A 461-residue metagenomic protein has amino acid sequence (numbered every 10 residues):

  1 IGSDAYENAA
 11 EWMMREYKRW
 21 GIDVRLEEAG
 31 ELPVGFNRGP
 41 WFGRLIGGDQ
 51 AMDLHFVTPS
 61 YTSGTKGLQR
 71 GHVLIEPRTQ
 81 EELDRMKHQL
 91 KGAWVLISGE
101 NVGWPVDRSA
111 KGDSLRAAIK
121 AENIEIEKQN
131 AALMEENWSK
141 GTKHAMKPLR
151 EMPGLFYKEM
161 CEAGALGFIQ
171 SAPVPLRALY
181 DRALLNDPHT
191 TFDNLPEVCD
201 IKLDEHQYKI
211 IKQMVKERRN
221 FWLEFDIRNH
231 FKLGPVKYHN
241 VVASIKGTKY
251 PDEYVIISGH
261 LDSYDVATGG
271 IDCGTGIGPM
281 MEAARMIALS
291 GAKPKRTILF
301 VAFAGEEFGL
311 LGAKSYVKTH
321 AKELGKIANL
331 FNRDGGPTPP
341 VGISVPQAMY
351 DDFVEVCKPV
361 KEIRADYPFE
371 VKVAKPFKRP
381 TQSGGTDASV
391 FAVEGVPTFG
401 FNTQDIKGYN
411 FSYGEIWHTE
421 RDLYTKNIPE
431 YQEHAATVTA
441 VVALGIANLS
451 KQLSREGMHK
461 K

Functional and structural regions predicted by a protein language model:
I1-A132: Noncatalytic luminal/extracellular "stalk/propeptide" segments of secretory-pathway proteins
I1-A5, A29, P40, Y180-P188 (+4 more regions): N-terminal capping segment at the start of a domain
I1-D4, G71-E76, R85, R108-I126 (+8 more regions): Second-shell loop/turn segments in exported
R19-P33, G167-Q170, G395-I406: Short, well-structured beta-strand/strand-turn elements
G48-D53, K91-G92, V102-G103, V198-D200 (+3 more regions): Metal-dependent peptidase/peptidase-like ectodomains
F56-H88, N186-G270, E282-R285, L289-S290 (+1 more regions): Soluble metallo-hydrolase cores and metallopeptidase-like ectodomains found primarily in the secretory/periplasmic
K140, P148, P153, Y157-L223 (+4 more regions): Loop-rich non-cytosolic ectodomains and luminal regions
F192-L195, C199-L203, R285, L289 (+1 more regions): His/Asp/Glu-rich mid-to-C-terminal helical/loop segments that flank catalytic regions of hydrolases
